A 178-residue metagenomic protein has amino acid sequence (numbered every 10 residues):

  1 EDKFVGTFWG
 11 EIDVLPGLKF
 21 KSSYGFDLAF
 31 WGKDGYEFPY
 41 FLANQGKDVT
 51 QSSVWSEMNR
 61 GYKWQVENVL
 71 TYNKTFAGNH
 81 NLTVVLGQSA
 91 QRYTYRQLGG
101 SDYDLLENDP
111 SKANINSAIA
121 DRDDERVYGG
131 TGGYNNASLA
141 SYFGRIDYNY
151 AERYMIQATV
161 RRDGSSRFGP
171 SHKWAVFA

Functional and structural regions predicted by a protein language model:
E1, G35-S52, R96-G129: Surface-exposed loop/turn segments flanking beta-strands in extracellular/periplasmic regions
D2-F76, A137-A178: Surface-exposed extracellular loop regions of Gram-negative outer-membrane beta-barrel proteins
H80: Histidine-centered active-site/metal-ligand motif
T83-G87: Long, low-complexity, repeat-rich, intrinsically disordered, solvent-exposed domains used in surface/appendage assembly
A90-T94: Glycine-rich, aromatic-flanked loop segments that form ligand/cofactor-binding clefts across common enzyme folds
G132-G133: Flexible beta-alpha connector loops of hexameric P-loop NTPases
